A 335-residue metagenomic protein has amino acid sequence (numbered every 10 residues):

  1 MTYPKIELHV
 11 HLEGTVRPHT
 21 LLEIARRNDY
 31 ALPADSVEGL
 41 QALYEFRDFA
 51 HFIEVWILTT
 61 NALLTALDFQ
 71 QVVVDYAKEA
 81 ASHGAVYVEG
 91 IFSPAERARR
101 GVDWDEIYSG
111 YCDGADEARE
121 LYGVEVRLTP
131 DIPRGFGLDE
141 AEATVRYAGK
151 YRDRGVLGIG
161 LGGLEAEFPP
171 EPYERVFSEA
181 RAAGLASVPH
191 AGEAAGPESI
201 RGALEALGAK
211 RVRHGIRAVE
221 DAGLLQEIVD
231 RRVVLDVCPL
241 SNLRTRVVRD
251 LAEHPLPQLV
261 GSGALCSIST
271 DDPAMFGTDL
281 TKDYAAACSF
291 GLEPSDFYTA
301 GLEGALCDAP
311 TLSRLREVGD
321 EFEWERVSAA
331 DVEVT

Functional and structural regions predicted by a protein language model:
M1-L185, A194-S199, A206-R211, R217-V234 (+1 more regions): Metal-cofactor-binding active-site regions of metalloenzymes
